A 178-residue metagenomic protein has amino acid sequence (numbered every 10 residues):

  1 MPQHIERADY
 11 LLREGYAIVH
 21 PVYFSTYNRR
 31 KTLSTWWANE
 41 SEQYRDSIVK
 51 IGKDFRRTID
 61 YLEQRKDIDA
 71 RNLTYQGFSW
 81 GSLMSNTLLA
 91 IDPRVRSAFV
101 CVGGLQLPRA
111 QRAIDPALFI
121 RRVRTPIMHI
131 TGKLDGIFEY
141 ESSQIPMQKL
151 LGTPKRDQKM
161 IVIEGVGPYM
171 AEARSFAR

Functional and structural regions predicted by a protein language model:
M1-K53, A110: Cap/lid segment of the alpha/beta-hydrolase catalytic domain
V22, Q76, C101-V102, I163-E164: Alpha/beta-hydrolase-fold catalytic nucleophile elbow
Y23-Y27, L105, G167: Alpha/beta-hydrolase active-site loop signature
W36-S79: Gly/Ser-rich "nucleophile elbow"/oxyanion-hole loop immediately N-terminal to the catalytic nucleophile in hydrolases
S82-P93: Short glycine-enriched nucleophile-adjacent loop and the immediately C-terminal alpha-helix near the catalytic center
R94-L105: A conserved short beta-strand
Q106-K159: The feature captures the conserved acid-bearing segment of alpha/beta-hydrolase catalytic domains
T153-R178: C-terminal catalytic histidine-bearing segment of alpha/beta-hydrolase fold enzymes
